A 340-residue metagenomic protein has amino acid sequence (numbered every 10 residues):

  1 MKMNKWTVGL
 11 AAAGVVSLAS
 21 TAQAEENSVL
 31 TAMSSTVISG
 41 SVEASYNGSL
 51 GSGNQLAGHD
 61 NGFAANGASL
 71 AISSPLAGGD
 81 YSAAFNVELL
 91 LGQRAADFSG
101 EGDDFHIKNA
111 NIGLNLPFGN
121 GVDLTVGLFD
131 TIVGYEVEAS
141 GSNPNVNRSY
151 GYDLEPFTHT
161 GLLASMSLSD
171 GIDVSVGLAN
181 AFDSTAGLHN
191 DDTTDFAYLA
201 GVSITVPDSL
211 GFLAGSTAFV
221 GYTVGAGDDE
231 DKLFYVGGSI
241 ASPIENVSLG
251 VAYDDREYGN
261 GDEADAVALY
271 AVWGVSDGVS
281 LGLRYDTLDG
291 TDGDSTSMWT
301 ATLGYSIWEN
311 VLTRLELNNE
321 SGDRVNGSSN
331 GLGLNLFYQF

Functional and structural regions predicted by a protein language model:
M1-A24: Gram-negative bacterial Sec-dependent N-terminal signal peptides
W6, D103-H106, T194, D229-D231 (+2 more regions): Short glycine/proline-enriched turn or capping motifs at secondary-structure junctions
E25-S184, D192-L199, S203-L210, V267-Y270 (+2 more regions): Outer membrane beta-barrel
S99, T185-T193, G225-G227, G259-D262 (+3 more regions): Solvent-exposed loop segments that connect transmembrane elements
Y198-D292, S297-M298: Detector for outer-membrane/organellar transmembrane beta-barrel domains, recognizing the amphipathic beta-strand
I204, Y305-I307, S328-F340: Outer-membrane beta-barrel "beta-signal"
Y258, L288-G290, W308-N310, E320-G322: Short Gly/Pro-enriched loop/turn and capping motifs at secondary-structure junctions
T300-L317: C-terminal closing repeat unit and adjoining cap/tail of repeat-based domains
